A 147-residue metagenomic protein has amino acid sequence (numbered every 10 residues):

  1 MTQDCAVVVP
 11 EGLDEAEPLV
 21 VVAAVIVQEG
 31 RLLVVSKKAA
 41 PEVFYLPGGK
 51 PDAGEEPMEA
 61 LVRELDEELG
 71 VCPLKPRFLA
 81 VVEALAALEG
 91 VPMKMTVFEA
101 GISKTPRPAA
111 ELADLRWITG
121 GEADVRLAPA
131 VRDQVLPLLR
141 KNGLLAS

Functional and structural regions predicted by a protein language model:
M1-A23: Acidic, metal-coordinating catalytic segment for phosphate/diphosphate chemistry, firing primarily on the Nudix
V20-V22, G30, M93-T96, A113: Change "...and in nucleic-acid phosphodiester-cleaving endonucleases..." to "...and in nucleic-acid processing enzymes
V27-E67: Conserved Nudix-box catalytic region and its N-terminal flanking loop in Nudix hydrolases and closely related
E68-K75: Short secondary-structure junctions
C72, V82-R107, G120, L138: Active-site-adjacent beta-strand/loop module that shapes the phosphate/pyrophosphate-binding cleft
V97-E99, R107-R140: NUDIX/MutT-family hydrolases
